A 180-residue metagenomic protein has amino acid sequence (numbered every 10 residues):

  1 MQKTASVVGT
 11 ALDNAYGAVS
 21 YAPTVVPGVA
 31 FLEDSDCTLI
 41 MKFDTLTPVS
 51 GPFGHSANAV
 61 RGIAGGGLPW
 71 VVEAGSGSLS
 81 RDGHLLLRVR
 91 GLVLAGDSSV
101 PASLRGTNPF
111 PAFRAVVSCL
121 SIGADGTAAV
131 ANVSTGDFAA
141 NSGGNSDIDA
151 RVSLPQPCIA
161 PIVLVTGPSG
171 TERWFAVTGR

Functional and structural regions predicted by a protein language model:
Q2-L79, A176-R180: N-terminal segment immediately downstream of the Sec signal-peptide cleavage site in secreted/extracellular proteins
V7, L12, G123-R180: Helix-rich interaction surfaces within compact, conserved domain-sized segments that mediate assembly or partner
D36-T38, S118-L120, P157-I159: Sequence contexts marking disulfide-bonded cysteines in secreted/extracellular proteins
V60-P109: Short, surface-exposed binding/anchoring microloops in extracellular/periplasmic proteins
L79, G91, V117-C119, V152 (+1 more regions): Hydrophobic side chains in beta-strands
L87, F113-A115, I148-A150: Hydrophobic residues positioned within well-ordered beta-strands of beta-sheet architectures
V100-A124: Extended low-complexity, serine/threonine- and proline-enriched intrinsically disordered segments
